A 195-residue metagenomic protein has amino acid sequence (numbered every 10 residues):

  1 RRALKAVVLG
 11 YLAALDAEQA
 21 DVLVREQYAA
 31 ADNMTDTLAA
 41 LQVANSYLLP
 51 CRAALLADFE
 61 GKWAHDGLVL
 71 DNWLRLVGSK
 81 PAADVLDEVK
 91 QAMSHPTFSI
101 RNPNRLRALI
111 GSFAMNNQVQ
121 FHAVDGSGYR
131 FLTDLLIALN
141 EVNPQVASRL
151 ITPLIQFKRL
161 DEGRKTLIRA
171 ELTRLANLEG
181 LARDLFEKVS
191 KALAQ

Functional and structural regions predicted by a protein language model:
R1-Q195: Long, ordered, helix-rich scaffold segments
